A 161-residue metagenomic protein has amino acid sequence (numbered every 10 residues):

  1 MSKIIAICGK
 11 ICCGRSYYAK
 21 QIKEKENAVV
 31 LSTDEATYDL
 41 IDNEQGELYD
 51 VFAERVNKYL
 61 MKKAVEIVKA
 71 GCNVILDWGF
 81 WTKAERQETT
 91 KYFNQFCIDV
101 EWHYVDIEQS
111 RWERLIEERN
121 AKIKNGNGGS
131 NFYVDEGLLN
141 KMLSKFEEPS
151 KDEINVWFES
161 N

Functional and structural regions predicted by a protein language model:
M1-I5, A70-C72: Pre-Walker A (Motif I) flank of P-loop NTPase domains
I5, K25, Q95, N140-N161: NTP-dependent small-molecule kinase module
K10: P-loop (Walker A) phosphate-binding loop of NTP-binding proteins
C13-C72, R111: Conserved substrate/cofactor phosphate-moiety recognition/catalytic segment in nucleotide-dependent phosphotransferases
K20, Q87-T90, E117: Short amphipathic alpha-helical segments
A28-V30, V100-Y104, E153-E159: Conserved beta-strand scaffold positions in the cores of enzyme catalytic domains, especially in NTP/NDP-utilizing
G46, Q95-E147: A glycine- and Lys/Arg-enriched "phosphate-lid" helix/loop adjacent to the NTP-binding pocket of small-molecule kinases
F52-V100: Glycine-rich phosphate-binding loop used to anchor ATP phosphates in small-molecule kinases, encompassing both
